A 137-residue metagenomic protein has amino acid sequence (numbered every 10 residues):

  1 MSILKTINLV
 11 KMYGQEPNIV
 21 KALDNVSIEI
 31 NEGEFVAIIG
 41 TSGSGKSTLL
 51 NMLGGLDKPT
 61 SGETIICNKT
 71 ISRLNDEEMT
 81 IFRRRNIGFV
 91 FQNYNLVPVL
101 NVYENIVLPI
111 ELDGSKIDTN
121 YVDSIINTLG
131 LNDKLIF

Functional and structural regions predicted by a protein language model:
I3-T6, M12-N25: A short, flexible loop at the N-terminus of ABC-type nucleotide-binding domains that lies
G14-E16, V107-D118, T128: ABC-type ATPase nucleotide-binding domains, specifically the catalytic core motifs of the NBD
P17-V20, I71-G88, L112: ABC ATPase NBD coupling module
I39-T41: The feature captures the beta-strand-to-loop junction immediately N-terminal to the Walker
G54: Helix-to-loop junction immediately C-terminal to a conserved catalytic motif
G62-T70: Conserved ABC transporter NBD signature motif
K69-T70, I117-K134: Conserved ABC ATPase "signature" region
L100-L108: Short coil-to-helix segment of the ABC ATPase nucleotide-binding domain corresponding to the Q-loop/switch region
